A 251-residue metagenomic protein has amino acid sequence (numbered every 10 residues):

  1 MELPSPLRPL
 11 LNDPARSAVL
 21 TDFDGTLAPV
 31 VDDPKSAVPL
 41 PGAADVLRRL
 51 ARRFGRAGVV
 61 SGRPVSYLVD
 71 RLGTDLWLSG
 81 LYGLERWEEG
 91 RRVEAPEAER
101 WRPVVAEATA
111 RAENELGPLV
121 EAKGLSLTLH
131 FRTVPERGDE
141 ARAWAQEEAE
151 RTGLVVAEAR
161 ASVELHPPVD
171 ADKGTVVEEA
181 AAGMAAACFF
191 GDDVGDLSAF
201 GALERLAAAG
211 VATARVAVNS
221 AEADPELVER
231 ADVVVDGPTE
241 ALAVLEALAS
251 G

Functional and structural regions predicted by a protein language model:
M1-F23, L27-K35, G42, R49-R52 (+1 more regions): Non-catalytic pre-domain segments flanking phosphatase-related domains
P14, G174-G251: Mg2+-dependent phosphoryl-transfer enzymes with acidic/Ser/Thr/Gly-rich catalytic loops
T26, V65, G195: Conserved Rossmann-like nucleotide-cofactor binding loop
L27-A37, R160-P168: Glycine-rich phosphate-binding "P-loop"
V38-A122: Active-site phosphate-binding/coordination module
L72-D75, T152, V211, E229-A231: Short, structured coil segments at secondary-structure junctions
E121-L203, A207, V211-A212: Conserved acidic, metal-coordinating active-site core of Asp-based, Mg2+-dependent phosphoryl-transfer enzymes
